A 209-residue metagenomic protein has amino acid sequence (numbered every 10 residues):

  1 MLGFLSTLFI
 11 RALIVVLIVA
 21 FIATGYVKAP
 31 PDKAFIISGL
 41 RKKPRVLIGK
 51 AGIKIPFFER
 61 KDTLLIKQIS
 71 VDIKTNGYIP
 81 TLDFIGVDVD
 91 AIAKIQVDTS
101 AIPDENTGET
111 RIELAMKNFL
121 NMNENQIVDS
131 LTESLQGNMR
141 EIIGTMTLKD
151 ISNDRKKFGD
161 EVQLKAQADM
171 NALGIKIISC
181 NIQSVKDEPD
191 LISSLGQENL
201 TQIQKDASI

Functional and structural regions predicted by a protein language model:
M1-I209: N-terminal hydrophobic membrane-entry segments
